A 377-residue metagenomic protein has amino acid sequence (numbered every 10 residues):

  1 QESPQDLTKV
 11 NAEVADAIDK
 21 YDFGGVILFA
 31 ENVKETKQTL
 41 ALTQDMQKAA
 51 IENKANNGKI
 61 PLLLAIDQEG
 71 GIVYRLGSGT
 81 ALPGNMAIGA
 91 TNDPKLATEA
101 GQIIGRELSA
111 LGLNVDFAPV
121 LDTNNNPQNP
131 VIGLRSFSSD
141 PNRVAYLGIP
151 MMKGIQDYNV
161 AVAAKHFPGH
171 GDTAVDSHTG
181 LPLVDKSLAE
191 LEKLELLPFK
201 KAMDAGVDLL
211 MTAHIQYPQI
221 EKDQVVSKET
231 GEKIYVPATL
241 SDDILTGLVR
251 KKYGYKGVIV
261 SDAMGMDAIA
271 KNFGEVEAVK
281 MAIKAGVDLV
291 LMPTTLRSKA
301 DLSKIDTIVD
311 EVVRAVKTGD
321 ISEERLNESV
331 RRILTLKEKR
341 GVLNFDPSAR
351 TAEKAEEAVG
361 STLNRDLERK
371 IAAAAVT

Functional and structural regions predicted by a protein language model:
Q1-D16, D242, K251, A270-T377: Preference for extracellular/luminal or secreted protein segments
L7, A17-L147, H166-F167, G171-S187 (+3 more regions): Enzymes and membrane/adaptor proteins characterized by extended Gly/Ser/Thr/Asp/Glu-rich, aromatic-dotted
A17-D19, K200-D204, D208, R250 (+1 more regions): Mature extracellular/periplasmic domains of secretome proteins
G58-L62, L113-N114, Q156-A161, D204-D208 (+3 more regions): Short, well-ordered coil/turn segments that N-cap beta-strands
G148, G154-A164, S177, E190 (+1 more regions): Phosphate/pyrophosphate-binding betaalpha-module
I155, N159, D172, E338-D346: Proline-centered turn/helix-capping motifs that create local helix->coil transitions or kinks
L245-I259, A263: Catalytic PLP-binding core of fold-type I/II PLP enzymes
